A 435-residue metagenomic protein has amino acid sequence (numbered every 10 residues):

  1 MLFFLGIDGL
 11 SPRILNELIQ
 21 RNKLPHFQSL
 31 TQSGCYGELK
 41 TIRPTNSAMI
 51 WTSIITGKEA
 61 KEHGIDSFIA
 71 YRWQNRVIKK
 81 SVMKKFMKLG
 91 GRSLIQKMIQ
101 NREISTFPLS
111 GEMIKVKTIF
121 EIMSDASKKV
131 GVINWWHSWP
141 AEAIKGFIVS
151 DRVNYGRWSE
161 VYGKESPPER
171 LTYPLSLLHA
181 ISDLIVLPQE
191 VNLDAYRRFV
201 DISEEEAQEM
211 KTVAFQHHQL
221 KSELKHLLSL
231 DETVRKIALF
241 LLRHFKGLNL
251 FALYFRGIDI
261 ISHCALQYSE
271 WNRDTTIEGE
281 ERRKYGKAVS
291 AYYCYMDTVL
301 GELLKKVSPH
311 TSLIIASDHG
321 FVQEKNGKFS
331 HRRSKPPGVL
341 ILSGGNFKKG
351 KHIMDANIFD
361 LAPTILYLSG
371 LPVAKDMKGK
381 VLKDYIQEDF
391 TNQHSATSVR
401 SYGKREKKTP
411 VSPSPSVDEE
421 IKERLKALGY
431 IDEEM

Functional and structural regions predicted by a protein language model:
I14, S105-M113, L224, G286-S290 (+2 more regions): Active-site rim elements
L15-I69, G131: Short, structured active-site-proximal loop/turn typified by the sulfatase FGly-forming signature C/S-X-P-X-R
Q28-S29, F120-S124, G301, G344 (+1 more regions): Non-catalytic, well-ordered alpha-helical segments in soluble enzyme domains
Y36-I55, I133-E142, Y254-G257, H319-Q323 (+1 more regions): Short, solvent-exposed turn/loop segments enriched in Gly/Ser/Thr/Pro and often Arg
K58-G279: His/Asp/Glu-rich, glycine-adjacent segments that coordinate divalent cations and/or stabilize oxyanion chemistry on
H310, I315-G345: Histidine-centered active-site microenvironments of extracellular/periplasmic hydrolases and transferases
V322-Q323, I353, I358-D360, G370-Y402: Polar, surface-exposed loop/tail segments that function as active-site lids or cofactor/substrate-recognition elements
K383-M435: Long, internal low-complexity/basic segments
